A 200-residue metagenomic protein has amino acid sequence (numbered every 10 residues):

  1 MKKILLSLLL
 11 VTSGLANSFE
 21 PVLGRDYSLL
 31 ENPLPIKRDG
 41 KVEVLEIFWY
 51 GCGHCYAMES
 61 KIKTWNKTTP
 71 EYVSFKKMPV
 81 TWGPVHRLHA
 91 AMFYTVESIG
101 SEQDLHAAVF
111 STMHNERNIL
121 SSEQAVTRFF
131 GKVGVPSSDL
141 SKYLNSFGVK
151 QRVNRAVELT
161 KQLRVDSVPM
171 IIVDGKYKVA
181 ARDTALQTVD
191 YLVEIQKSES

Functional and structural regions predicted by a protein language model:
I4-P84, N154-V157, K161-Q162, E194-S200: Extracytoplasmic thiol/disulfide redox context detector
W49, K132-S200: C-terminal cap of thioredoxin/glutaredoxin-like
G51, N66-T69, V96-G100, M113-R117 (+4 more regions): Sec/Tat-exported extracytoplasmic proteins
G51-H54, T81-V85, T112-E116, V149 (+1 more regions): Solvent-exposed loop/turn segments at secondary-structure junctions within structured extracellular/periplasmic domains
E59-N66, H89-F93, H106, E123 (+5 more regions): Extracytoplasmic/secreted envelope proteins and their assembly/folding machinery, especially bacterial periplasmic
T69-S98, Q103-F130: Structural microenvironment flanking redox-active thiols in thiol-disulfide oxidoreductases
